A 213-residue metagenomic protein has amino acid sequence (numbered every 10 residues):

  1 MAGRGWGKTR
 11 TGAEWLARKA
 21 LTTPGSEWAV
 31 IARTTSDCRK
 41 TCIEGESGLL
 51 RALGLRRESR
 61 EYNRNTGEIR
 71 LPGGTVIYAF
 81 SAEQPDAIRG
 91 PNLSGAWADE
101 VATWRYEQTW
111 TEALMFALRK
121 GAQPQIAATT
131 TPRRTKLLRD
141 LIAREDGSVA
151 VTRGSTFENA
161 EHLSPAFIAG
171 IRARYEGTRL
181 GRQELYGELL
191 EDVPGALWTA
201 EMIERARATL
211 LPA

Functional and structural regions predicted by a protein language model:
M1-A2: Residues at the beta-strand->loop junction immediately N-terminal to the Walker
G5: Walker A (P-loop) phosphate-binding loop of P-loop NTPases
T9-P24: Walker A/P-loop NTP-binding motif
S26-C38: Conserved RecA-like ASCE P-loop NTPase motor core of nucleic-acid helicases/translocases
D37-S94, L189: Inter-Walker segment of RecA-like/P-loop motor cores
D99-V101: Walker B catalytic acidic pair
T103-Y175: ASCE P-loop NTPase helicase motor core
A160-A213: ATPase catalytic-site recognition across NTP-hydrolyzing enzymes
